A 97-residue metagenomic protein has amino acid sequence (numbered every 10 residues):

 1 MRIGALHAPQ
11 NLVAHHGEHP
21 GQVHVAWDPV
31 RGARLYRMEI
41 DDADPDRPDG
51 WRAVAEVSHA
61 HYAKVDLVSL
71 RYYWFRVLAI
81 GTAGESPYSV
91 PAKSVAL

Functional and structural regions predicted by a protein language model:
M1-I3, I80-L97: Extracellular fibronectin type III
G4-V13: Proline-enriched interdomain boundary motifs that mark the N-terminal boundary and often initiate the first structured
H16-A33: Conserved aromatic anchor
E18, V57, V68-L70: Surface-exposed coil/turn segments at beta-strand junctions on protein surfaces, enriched
D28-D46: Solvent-exposed loop/turn segments flanking beta-strands in beta-repeat/beta-sandwich domains
Y36, P48-W51, F75: Conserved hydrophobic/aromatic "anchor" residues that stabilize well-ordered secondary structure elements
R52-H59: Short beta-strand segments within Ig-like beta-sandwich modules, predominantly Fibronectin type-III
Y62-P87: Beta-strand-rich modules
